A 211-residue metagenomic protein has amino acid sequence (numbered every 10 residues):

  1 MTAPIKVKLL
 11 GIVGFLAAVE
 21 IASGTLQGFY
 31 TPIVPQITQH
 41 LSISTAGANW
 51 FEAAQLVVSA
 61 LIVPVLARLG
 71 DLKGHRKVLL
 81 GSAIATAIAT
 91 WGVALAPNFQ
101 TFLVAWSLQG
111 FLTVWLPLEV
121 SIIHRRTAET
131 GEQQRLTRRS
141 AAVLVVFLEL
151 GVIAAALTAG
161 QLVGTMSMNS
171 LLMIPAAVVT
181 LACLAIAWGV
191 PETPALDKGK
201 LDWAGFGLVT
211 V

Functional and structural regions predicted by a protein language model:
K8-E52, I62-L66, T101, L116-S121: Extracytoplasmic
L26, Q55-I62, L112, F147-G151: MFS transmembrane alpha-helix packing/gate-lining sites
I37-T38, L69-G70, L157-M166: Interfacial helix-cap and linker-helix signal at transmembrane-aqueous boundaries of multi-pass secondary transporters
Q39, A89-A94, Q109, I186: MFS-fold secondary transporters
A60-F99: Conserved MFS/SLC helix-loop-helix module at the cytosolic interface between two early adjacent transmembrane helices
Q100-W106, L171: Short hydrophobic/alpha-helical segments at membrane-entry points of transmembrane helices in Major Facilitator
L108-V145: Cytoplasmic helix-loop-helix junction between adjacent transmembrane helices in 12-TM secondary transporters
L148, Q161-V211: Hydrophobic transmembrane-helix bundles of small-molecule transporters
